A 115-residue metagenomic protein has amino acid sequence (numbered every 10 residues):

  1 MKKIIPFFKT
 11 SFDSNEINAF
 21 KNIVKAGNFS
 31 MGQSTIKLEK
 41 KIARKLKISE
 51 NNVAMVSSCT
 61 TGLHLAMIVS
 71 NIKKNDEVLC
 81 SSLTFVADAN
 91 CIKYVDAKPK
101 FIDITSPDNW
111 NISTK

Functional and structural regions predicted by a protein language model:
M1-N28, Q33: N-terminal "arm"/small-domain region of PLP-dependent enzymes with the aminotransferase-like
M31-E77, C91-K93, F101-D103: Phosphate-binding glycine-rich loop
E39, S82, P107: Positions that flank functional sites
T84-A89: Conserved coil-to-alpha-helix start sites within the AMP-binding
A97-K115: PLP-dependent aminotransferase-class I/II
